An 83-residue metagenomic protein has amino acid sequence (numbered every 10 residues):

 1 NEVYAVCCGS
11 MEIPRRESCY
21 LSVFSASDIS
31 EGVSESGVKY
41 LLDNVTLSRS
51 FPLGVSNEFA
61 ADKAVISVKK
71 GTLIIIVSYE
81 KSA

Functional and structural regions predicted by a protein language model:
N1-V3: Short, acidic/small-residue loops that bind anionic groups at enzyme active sites
V6-A83: Long, charged alpha-helical interface segments
